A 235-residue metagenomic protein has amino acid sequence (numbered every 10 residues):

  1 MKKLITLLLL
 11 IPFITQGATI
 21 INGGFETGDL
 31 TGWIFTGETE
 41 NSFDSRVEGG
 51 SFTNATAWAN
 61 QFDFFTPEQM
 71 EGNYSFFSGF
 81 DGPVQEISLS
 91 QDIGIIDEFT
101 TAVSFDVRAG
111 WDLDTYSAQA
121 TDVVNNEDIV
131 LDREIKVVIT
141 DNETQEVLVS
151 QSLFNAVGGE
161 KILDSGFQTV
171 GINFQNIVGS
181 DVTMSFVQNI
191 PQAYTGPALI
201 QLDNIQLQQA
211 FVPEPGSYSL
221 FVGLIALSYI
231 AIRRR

Functional and structural regions predicted by a protein language model:
L4-P12, F221-L227: Sec-dependent N-terminal signal peptides
G24-Y74: Extracellular glycan-recognition surfaces and repeat-rich motifs
F25, T101-L113, S117, D181-P191 (+1 more regions): Extracellular beta-strand-rich recognition modules
D81-D97, Q168-G171: Short beta-strands within extracellular/lumenal beta-sheet-rich domains
G82-V84, I96-F99, A109-L131, Q192-T195: Extended, low-complexity, turn-rich repeat/linker tracts enriched in Gly/Pro/Ser/Thr and Asp/Glu that occur
V84-E86, D164, I190-Q209: Extracellular carbohydrate recognition
T144-V178: Extracellular carbohydrate recognition and processing domains and analogous Trp-centered ligand-binding platforms
P213-I232: A short, hydrophobic C-terminal helix/tail in secreted or cell-surface proteins
